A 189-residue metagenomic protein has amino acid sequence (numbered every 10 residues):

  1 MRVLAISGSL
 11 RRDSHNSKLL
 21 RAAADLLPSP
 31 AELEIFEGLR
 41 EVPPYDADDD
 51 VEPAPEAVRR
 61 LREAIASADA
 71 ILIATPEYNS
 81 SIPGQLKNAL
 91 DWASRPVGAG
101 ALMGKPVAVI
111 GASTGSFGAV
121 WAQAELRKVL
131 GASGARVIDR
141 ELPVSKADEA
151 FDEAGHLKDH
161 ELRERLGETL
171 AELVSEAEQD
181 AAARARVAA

Functional and structural regions predicted by a protein language model:
M1-A31: N-terminal beta1-alpha1 ligand-phosphate binding loop
M1-L4, R136-A189: Glycine-rich phosphate/pyrophosphate-binding loop and the adjoining helix
V3, N16, L20, V58 (+4 more regions): A general structural signal for well-ordered alpha-helical segments in protein cores
P30-P44, R136-S145: Short beta-strand elements in bilobed, periplasmic/extracellular small-molecule ligand-binding domains
G38-P55, A150-E153: N-terminal beta-loop-helix "entrance" segment that forms/cooperates in small-molecule cofactor or anionic ligand
P53-S133: Helix-loop-strand module that forms the ligand-binding subsite of alpha/beta enzymes
